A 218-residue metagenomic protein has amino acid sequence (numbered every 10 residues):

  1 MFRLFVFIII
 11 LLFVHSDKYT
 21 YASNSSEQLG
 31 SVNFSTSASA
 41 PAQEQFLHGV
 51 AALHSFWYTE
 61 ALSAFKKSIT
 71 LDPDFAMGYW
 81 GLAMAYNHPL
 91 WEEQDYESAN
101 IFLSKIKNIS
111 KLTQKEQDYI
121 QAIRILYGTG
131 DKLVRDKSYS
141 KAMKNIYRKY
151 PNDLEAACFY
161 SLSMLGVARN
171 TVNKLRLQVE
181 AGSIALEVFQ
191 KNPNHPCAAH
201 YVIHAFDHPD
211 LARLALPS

Functional and structural regions predicted by a protein language model:
F5-H15: Bacterial N-terminal signal peptides
Q28-E44, N108-K115: TPR-adjacent "capping" and linker segments in tetratricopeptide-repeat scaffold/adaptor proteins
S39-L53, W80, D118-R124, C158 (+1 more regions): Alpha-helical tetratricopeptide repeat
P41, F75-A76, D153-A156, N194-P196: Residue-level recognition of tetratricopeptide repeat
S55-S63, D72, L82-Q117, Q121-V134 (+2 more regions): Inter-helical turn/loop elements of alpha-helical hairpins
K67-T70, K107-N108, Y147-R148, F189-Q190: Conserved structural position within tetratricopeptide repeats
